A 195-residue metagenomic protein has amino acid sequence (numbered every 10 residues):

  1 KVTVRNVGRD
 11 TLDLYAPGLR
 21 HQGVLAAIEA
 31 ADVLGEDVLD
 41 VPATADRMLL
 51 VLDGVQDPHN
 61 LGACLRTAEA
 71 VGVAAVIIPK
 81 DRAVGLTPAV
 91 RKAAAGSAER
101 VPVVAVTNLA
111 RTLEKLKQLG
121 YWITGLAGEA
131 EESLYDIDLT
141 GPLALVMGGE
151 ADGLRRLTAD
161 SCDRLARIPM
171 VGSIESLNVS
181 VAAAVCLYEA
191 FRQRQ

Functional and structural regions predicted by a protein language model:
K1, P42-E132: RNA substrate-binding interface of SAM-dependent RNA methyltransferases
K1-D40: N-terminal positively charged helical leader segments and presequences
T3-V7, V104, A166: General small-molecule cofactor/ligand-binding pocket signal
D10-Y15, D32-L34, L109-L113, E132 (+1 more regions): A short acidic, often aromatic-flanked loop/helix-cap motif at beta-alpha or helix-coil junctions that lines enzyme
Y15-E29, S97, P102, T140-G148: Short basic, glycine-rich beta-strand/loop surfaces that mediate nucleic-acid
A26, V90, I123, V146 (+1 more regions): A residue-level signal for conserved active-site and pocket-lining positions in enzyme catalytic cores
T67-A70, K92-S97, R156-Q195: Structured adenosyl-cofactor binding patch, chiefly the S-adenosyl-L-methionine
T124-S180: Active-site/ligand-binding-proximal alpha/beta "capping" segment
